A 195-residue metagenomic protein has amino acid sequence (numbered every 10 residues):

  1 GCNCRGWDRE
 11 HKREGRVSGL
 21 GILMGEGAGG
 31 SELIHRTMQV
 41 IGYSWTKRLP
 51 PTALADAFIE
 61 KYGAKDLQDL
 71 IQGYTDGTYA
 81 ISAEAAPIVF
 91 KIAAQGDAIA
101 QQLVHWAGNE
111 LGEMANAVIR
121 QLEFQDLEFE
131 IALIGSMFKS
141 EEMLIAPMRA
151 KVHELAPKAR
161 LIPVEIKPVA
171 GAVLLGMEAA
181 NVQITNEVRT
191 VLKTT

Functional and structural regions predicted by a protein language model:
G1-P51, R189: Phosphate-binding/catalytic loop of phosphoryl-transfer enzymes
Q39-T195: ATP-binding/phosphotransfer module of carbohydrate and carboxylate kinases, centering on a glycine-rich
